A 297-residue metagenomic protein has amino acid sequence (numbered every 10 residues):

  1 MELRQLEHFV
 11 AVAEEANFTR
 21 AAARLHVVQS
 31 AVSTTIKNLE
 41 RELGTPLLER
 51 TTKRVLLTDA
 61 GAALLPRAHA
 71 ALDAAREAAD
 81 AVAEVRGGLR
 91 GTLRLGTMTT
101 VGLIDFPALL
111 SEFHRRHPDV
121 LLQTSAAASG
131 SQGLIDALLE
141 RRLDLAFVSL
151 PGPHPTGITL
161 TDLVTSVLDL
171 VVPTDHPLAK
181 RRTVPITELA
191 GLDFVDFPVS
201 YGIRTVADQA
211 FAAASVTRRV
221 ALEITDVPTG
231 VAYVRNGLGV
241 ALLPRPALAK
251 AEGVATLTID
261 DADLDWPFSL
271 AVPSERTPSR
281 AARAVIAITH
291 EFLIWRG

Functional and structural regions predicted by a protein language model:
M1-T35, E49, L64: N-terminal short secondary-structure element
E40-D59: A short LG(V/I)-centered, amphipathic sequence patch enriched for acidic residue(s) preceding the LG motif
E42-L43, L64-R86, L109: Alpha-helical linker/hinge and terminal dimerization helices associated with HTH transcriptional regulators
R90-H154: Central regulatory/effector-binding core of bacterial HTH transcription factors
S129-L134, L139-L143, S149, D196-L257: Hydrophobic hinge/microswitch elements
P155-L168, V172-F194: Flexible hinge/capping segments at coil-to-helix
T159-D169, A241-P246, E252-P267: Short beta-strand->loop
T256-G297: A late-sequence structural motif
